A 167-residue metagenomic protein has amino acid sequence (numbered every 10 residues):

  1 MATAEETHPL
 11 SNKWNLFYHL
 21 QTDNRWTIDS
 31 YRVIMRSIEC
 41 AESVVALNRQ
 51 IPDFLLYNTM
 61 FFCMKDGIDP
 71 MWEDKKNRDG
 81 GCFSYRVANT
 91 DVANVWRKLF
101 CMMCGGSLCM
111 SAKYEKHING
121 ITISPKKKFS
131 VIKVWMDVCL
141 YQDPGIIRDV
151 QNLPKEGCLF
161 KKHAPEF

Functional and structural regions predicted by a protein language model:
M1-T3, S11-N12, S30, I51-F54 (+1 more regions): Conserved NAD+-utilizing ADP-ribose enzyme module
E6-D29: Short aromatic-glycine-(Arg/Gly/Cys) micro-motifs in beta-strand/loop hairpins
L16, E39-C40, Y85: Structural signal for hydrophobic/aromatic residues that build the beta-strand cores of folded beta-sheet domains
R25-W26, V44, D143-P144: Short helix/loop capping segments that flank catalytic or ligand/cofactor-binding pockets
R32-S37: A short, exposed loop/beta-hairpin motif centered on an aromatic-Gly-Thr core
A41-P52: Short active-site loop/helix that positions an aromatic residue
